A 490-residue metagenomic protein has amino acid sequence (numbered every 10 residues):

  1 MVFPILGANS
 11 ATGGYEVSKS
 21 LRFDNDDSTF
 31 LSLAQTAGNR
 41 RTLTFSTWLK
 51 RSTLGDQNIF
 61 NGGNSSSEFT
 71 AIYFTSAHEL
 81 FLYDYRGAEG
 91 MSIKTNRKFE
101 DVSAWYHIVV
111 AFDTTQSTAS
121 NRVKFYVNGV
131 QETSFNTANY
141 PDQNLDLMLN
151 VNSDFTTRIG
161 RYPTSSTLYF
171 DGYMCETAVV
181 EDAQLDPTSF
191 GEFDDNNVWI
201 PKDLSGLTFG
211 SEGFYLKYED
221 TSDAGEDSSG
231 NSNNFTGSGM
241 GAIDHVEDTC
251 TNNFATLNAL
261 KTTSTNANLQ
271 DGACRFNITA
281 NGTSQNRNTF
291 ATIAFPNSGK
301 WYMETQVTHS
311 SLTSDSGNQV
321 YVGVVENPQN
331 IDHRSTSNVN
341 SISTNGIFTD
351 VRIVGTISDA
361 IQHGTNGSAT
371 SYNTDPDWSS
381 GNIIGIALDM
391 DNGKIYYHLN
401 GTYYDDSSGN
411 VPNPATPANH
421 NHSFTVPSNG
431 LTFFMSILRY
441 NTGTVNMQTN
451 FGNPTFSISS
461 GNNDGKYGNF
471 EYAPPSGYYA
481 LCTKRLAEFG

Functional and structural regions predicted by a protein language model:
M1-R41, A77-G90, S153-I159, A242-F290: Low-complexity, glycine/proline/serine-rich flexible segments
V2-K19, D26-D27, S117-A119, T133-Y140 (+6 more regions): Extended recognition patches within non-cytosolic domains
F3-N25, S46-L54, A71-D146, Y372-T374 (+1 more regions): Extracellular glycan-interaction surfaces
D24-T42, M91-E100, T164-S166, P201-L207 (+2 more regions): Short surface loop/edge beta-strand patches of beta-sandwich-type extracellular domains that form ligand-contact sites
D26-Y83, S117-A119, A183-T188, F295-S298 (+2 more regions): Extracellular glycan-recognition modules
F45-R51, I108-V110, I159, M174-V179 (+5 more regions): Short hydrophobic/aromatic patches on beta-strands that form ligand-binding or substrate-lining surfaces
N64-K98, V339-T370: Trp/Tyr-centric glycan-recognition "aromatic platform" motifs on solvent-exposed beta-strand/loop surfaces
R86, L147-M174: Extracellular glycan-interaction patches encoded by glycine-rich segments
